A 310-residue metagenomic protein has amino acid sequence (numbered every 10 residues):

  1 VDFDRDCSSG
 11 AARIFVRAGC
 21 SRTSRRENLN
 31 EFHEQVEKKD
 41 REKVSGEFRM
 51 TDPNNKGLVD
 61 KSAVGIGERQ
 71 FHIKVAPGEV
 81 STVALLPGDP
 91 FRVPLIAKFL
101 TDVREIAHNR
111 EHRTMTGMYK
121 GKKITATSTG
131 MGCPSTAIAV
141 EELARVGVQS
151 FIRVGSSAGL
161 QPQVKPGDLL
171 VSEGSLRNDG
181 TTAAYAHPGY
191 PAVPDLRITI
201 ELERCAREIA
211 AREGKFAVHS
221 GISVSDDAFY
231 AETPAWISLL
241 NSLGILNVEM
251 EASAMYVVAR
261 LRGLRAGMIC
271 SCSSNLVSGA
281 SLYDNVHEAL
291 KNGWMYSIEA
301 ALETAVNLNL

Functional and structural regions predicted by a protein language model:
D2-D6, N28, D40: Intrinsic-disorder-associated, low-complexity terminal segments enriched in Asp/Asn/His/Tyr and depleted of Lys/Arg
V16, E31-E34: Short hydrophobic alpha-helical segments enriched in small aliphatic residues
F48-E201, L261: Metabolite-binding pocket within alpha/beta catalytic cores that recognizes anionic/polar moieties
D102-H108, A211-S220, L308-L310: Flexible, glycine/charged-enriched surface loops at secondary-structure junctions
P191-L243: Active-site rim beta-loop-alpha module in soluble metabolic enzymes
P234-N275: A C-terminal functional module that forms or caps the active site or interfaces directly with catalytic machinery
L276-L310: His/Asp/Glu-rich mid-to-C-terminal helical/loop segments that flank catalytic regions of hydrolases
